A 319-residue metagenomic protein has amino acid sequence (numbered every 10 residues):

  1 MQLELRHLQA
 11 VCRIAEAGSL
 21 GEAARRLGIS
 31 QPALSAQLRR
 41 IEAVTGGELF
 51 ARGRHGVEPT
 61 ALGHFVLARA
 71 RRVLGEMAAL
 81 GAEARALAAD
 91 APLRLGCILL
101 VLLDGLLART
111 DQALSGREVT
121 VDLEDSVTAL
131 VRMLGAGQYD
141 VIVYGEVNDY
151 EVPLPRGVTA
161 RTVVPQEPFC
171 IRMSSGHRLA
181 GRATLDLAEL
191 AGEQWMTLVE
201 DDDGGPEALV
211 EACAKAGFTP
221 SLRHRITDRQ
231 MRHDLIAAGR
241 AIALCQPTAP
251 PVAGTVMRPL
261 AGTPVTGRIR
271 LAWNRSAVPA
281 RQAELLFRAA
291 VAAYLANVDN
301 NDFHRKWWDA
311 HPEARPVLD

Functional and structural regions predicted by a protein language model:
M1, T248-G254, G262-D319: C-terminal effector-binding regulatory domain of bacterial HTH transcription factors
C12-S30: Short helix-boundary/capping micro-motifs
Q31-P32, R72, A79-G135, V143-V147 (+1 more regions): N-terminal winged-helix
R39-P59: A short LG(V/I)-centered, amphipathic sequence patch enriched for acidic residue(s) preceding the LG motif
L102-L106, A183, E193-A216, A280-A283 (+1 more regions): Secondary-structure junction motif
V127-L130, G135-Q138, G145, V199-V256 (+1 more regions): Hydrophobic hinge/microswitch elements
P153-R161, E167, Q230-V278: Beta-alpha-beta core module
T159-F169, M173-W195: Flexible hinge/capping segments at coil-to-helix
